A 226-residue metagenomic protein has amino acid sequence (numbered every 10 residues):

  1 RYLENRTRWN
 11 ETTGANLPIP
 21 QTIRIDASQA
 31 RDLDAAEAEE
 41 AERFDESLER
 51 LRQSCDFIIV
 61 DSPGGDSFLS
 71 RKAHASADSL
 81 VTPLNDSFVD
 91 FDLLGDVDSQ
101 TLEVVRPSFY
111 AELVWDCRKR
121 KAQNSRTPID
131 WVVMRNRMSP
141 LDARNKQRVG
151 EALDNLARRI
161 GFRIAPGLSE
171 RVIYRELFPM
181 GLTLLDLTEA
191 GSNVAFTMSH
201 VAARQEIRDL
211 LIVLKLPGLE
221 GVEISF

Functional and structural regions predicted by a protein language model:
R1-F57, G64, E189-A190: P-loop/Walker-type NTP enzyme "switch/lid" segment
L3, L93, F178: Short, flexible helix/strand-to-coil boundary loops that buttress conserved ligand/catalytic motifs in alpha/beta
E4-N5, A75, L216: Short, well-ordered alpha-helices that flank and scaffold nucleotide-derived cofactor binding pockets
N5-W9, S99-T101, T183-L185: Short, hinge-like loop/turn segments at secondary-structure boundaries
E40, F44-L48, V97, E206 (+1 more regions): Generic hydrophobic alpha-helical segments
F57-I58, G161: A generic structural motif
P63-P166: Conserved catalytic-core segment of NTP-binding enzymes
Q123-F226: C-terminal lobe/tail of nucleotide-utilizing enzymes
